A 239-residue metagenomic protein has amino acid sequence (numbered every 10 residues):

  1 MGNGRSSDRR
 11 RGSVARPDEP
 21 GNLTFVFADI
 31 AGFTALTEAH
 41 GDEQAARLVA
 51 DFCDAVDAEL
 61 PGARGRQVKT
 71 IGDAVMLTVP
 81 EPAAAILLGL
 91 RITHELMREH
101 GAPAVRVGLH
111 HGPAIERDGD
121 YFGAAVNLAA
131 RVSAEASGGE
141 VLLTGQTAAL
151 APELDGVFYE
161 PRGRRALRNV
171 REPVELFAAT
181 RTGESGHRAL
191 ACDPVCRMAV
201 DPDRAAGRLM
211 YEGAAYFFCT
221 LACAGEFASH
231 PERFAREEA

Functional and structural regions predicted by a protein language model:
M1-R11, N22, Q146-A239: Intrinsically disordered, glycine/charged-rich C-terminal tails and inter-domain linkers that flank nucleotidyl cyclase
G2-L87, E95: Catalytic NTP-binding/metal-coordinating core of nucleotidyl cyclase/transferase enzymes
P17-E19, K69, G101, H187 (+1 more regions): Short, flexible hinge/linker loops that cap or flank conserved catalytic cores
T24, Q67, A104-G108, E140 (+1 more regions): Residues at or immediately flanking beta-strands
A28, P80, L143, F218-C219: A conserved hydrophobic position in a structured secondary element of the catalytic/binding core that shapes
A55, E95, E135, E226 (+1 more regions): Conserved short hydrophobic interaction patches
G62-G65, H100-A102, P231: Surface-exposed helix-capping loop/turn segments at secondary-structure junctions
M76-G186: Catalytic beta-strand-to-alpha-helix segment of the class III nucleotidyl cyclase homology domain
